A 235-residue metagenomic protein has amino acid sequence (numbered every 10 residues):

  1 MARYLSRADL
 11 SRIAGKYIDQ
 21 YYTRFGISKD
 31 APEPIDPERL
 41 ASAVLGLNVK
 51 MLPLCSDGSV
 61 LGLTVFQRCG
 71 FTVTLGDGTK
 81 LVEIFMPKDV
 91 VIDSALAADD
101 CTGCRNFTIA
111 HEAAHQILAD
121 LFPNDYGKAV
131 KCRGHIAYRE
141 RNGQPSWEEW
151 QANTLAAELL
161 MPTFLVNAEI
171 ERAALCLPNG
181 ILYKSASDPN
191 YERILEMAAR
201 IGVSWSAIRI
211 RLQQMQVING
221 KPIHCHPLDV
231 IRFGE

Functional and structural regions predicted by a protein language model:
M1-E235: Active-site hotspot residues in diverse enzymes, especially metal/ion-binding acidic/histidine motifs
